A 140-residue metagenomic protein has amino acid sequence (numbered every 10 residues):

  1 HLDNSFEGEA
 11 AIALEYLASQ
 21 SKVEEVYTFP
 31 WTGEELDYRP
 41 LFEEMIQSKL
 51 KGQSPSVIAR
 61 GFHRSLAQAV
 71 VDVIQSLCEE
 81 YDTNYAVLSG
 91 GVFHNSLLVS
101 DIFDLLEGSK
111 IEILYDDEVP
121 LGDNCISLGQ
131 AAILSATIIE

Functional and structural regions predicted by a protein language model:
H1-S5, N124, G129-Q130: Conserved phosphate/anionic-ligand binding catalytic regions in large, soluble enzymes, centered on
H1-T83, L97-D104: A contiguous, well-structured pocket-lining segment that forms one wall/lid of small-molecule binding clefts in soluble
A59, H63, G91, D117: Glycine- and other small-residue-rich loops at beta-strand/loop junctions that grip anionic moieties
Y81-F93: Short glycine-rich phosphate-binding loop at a beta-alpha junction
Y85-A86, S96, I102-I126: Conserved phosphate-binding/catalytic loops in two-lobed NTP-binding clefts
F93-H94, Q130-A132: Short, flexible micro-motifs
A131-E140: Acidic, glycine/GT-rich loop-and beta-edge segments that sit at the periphery of enzyme/chaperone cores
